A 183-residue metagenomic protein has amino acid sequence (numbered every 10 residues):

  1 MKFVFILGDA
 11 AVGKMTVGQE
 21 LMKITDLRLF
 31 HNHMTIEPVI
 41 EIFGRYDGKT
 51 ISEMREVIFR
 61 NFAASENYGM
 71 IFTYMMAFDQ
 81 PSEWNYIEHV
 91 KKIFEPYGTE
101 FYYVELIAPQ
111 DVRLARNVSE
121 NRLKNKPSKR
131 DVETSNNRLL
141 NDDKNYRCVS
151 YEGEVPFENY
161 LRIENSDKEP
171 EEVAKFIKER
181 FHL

Functional and structural regions predicted by a protein language model:
I6: Hydrophobic anchor at the beta1->P-loop junction of P-loop NTPases
D9: P-loop (Walker A) phosphate-binding loop of NTP-binding proteins
V12: ATP-binding Walker
M15: Walker A/P-loop
Q19-A63: Conserved substrate/cofactor phosphate-moiety recognition/catalytic segment in nucleotide-dependent phosphotransferases
T50-E105: Glycine-rich phosphate-binding loop used to anchor ATP phosphates in small-molecule kinases, encompassing both
E95-N117, I163: Conserved phosphate-donor/acceptor-positioning beta-strand/loop module used by diverse small-molecule
L123-V173: Small-molecule kinase domains that catalyze NTP-dependent phosphoryl transfer to phosphate-bearing small molecules
